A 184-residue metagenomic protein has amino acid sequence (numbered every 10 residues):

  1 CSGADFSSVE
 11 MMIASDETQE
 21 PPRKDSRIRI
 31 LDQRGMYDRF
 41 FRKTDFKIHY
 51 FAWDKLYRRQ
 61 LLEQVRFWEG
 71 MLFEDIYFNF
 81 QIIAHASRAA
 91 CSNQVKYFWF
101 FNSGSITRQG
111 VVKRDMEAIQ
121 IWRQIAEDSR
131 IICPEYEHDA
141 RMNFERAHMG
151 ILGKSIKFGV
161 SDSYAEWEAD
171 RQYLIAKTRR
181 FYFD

Functional and structural regions predicted by a protein language model:
C1-A90, F100, G104-K113: Donor-binding/catalytic cores of nucleotide-activated saccharide and glycerol-phosphate transferases/polymerases
G3-A4, F158-D184: Membrane-interface aromatic/basic loop that binds lipid-linked glycans or pyrophosphate carriers, typified by
R34, Q120-R141, K177-D184: C-terminal, non-catalytic tails of nucleotide-sugar-dependent glycosyltransferases
Q81, Q120, Q124, A169-Y173: Alpha-helical elements of Rossmann-like donor-binding domains used by nucleotide-donor carbohydrate transfer enzymes
A90, V95-I132: Glycine- and acidic-residue-rich phosphate-binding/metal-coordinating active-site segment common to enzymes that handle
S103, S129-C133, K154-D162: Secondary-structure edge/capping motif, primarily at the C-terminal ends of alpha-helices and the immediately following
E137-N143, A165-A169: Short, charged, amphipathic alpha-helical segments
M142-K154: Amphipathic alpha-helical repeat scaffolds of TPR domains
